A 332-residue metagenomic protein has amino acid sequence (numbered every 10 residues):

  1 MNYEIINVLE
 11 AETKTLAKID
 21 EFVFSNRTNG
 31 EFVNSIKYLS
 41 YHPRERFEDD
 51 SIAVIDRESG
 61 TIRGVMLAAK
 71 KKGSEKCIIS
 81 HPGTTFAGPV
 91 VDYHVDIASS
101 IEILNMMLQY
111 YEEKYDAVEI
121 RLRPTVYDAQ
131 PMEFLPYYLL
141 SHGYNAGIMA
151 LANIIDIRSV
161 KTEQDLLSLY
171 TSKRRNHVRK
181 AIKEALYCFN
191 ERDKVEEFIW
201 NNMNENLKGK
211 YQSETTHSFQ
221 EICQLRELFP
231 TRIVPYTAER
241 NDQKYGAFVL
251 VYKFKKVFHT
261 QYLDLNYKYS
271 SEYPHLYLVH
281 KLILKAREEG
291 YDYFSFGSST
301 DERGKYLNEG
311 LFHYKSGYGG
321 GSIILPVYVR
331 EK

Functional and structural regions predicted by a protein language model:
Y3-S59, R63-E75, R123-K268: A conserved beta-strand-loop-helix scaffold within acyl/acetyltransferase catalytic domains
F47-D49, E113-A117, E288-Y291: Short, high-confidence coil segments that cap the C-terminus of an alpha-helix and link into the following beta-strand
A53, E102-M106, Q224, L228-K332: Aromatic (often tryptophan-rich) hydrophobic motifs at membrane interfaces
E75-I79, K114-V118, G147-M149: Short, flexible active-site-proximal loops enriched in glycine and acidic residues
K76-Y93, K256-Y267, G297: Conserved acetyl-CoA binding element of GNAT-fold acetyltransferases
H81-P131: A gly/proline- and charged-residue-enriched helix-loop-helix capping module
P82-F86, I148, I323: Short, solvent-exposed loop/turn segments at the edges of secondary structure
S99-I103, K173, E214-S218, P274 (+1 more regions): Soluble or luminal CAZymes and related metallo-dependent hydrolases
